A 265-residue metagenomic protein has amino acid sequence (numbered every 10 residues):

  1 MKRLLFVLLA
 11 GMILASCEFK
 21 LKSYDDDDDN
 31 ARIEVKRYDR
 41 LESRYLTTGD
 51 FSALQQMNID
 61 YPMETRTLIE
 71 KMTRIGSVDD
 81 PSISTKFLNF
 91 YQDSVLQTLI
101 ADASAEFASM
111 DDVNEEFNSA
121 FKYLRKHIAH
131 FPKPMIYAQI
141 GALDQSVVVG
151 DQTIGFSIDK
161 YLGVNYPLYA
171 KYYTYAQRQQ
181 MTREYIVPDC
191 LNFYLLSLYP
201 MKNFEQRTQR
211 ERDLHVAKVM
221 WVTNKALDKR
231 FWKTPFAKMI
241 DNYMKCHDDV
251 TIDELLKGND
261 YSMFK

Functional and structural regions predicted by a protein language model:
K2-L8: Sec-dependent signal peptide recognition, specifically the positively charged N-region followed immediately by
R3, R32, R37-R40, R44 (+7 more regions): Arginine residue identity/basic-tract feature
I13-S16: C-terminal motif of bacterial Sec signal peptides marking the signal peptidase cleavage site
E18-N89: N-terminal mature-domain "stem" immediately C-terminal to a signal peptide or N-terminal signal-anchor/transmembrane
K86-K265: Acidic/His-rich structured neighborhood in mature extracellular/periplasmic domains
